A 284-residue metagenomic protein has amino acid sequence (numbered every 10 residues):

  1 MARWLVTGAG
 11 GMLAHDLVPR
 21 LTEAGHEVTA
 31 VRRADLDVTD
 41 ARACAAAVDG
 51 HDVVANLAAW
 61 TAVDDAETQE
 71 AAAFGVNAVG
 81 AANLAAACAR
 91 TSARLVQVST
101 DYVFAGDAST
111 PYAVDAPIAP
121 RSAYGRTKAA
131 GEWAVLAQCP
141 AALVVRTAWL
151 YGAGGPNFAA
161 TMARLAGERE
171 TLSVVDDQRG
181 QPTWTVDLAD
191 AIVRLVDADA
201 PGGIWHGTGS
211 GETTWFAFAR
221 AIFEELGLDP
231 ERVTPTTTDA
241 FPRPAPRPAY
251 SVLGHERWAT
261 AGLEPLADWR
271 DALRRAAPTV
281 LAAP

Functional and structural regions predicted by a protein language model:
A2-L21: N-terminal Rossmann NAD(P)H-binding glycine-rich loop of SDR-like oxidoreductase domains
T22, V28-A43: Adenosine-cofactor binding site in Rossmann-like domains, unifying the SAM/SAH pocket of S-adenosylmethionine-dependent
L36-V76, A87: NAD(P)H-binding glycine-rich loop region in Rossmannoid oxidoreductase-like domains and their noncatalytic homologs
T68, G75-N83, V103-V145, W149-L150: Catalytic helix-loop patch of NAD(P)-dependent Rossmann-fold dehydrogenases
W133-G180, V186-D187: NAD(P)-dependent short-chain dehydrogenase/reductase
A163-T171, P182-G209: Alpha-helical substrate-binding/gating segment
A191, A198-A245, P284: Mid/C-terminal beta-alpha module of Rossmann-like enzyme folds, strongest in SDR-family dehydrogenases/epimerases
D268-P284: Amphipathic terminal alpha-helices
